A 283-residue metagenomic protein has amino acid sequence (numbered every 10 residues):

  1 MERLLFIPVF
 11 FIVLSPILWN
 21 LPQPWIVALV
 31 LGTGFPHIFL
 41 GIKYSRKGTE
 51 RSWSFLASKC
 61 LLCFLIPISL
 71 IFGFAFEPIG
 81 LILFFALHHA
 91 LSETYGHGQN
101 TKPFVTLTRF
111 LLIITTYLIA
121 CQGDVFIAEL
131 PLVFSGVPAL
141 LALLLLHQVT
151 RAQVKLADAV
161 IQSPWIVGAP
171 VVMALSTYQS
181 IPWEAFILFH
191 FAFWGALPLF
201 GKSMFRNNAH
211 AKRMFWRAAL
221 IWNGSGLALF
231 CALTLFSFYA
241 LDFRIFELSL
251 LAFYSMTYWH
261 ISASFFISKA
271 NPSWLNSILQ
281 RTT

Functional and structural regions predicted by a protein language model:
M1-F10: N-terminal membrane topogenic signal
L14-L18, K59-F74, F110-V125, W165-Y178 (+1 more regions): Hydrophobic alpha-helical transmembrane segments and adjacent interfacial helices in integral membrane proteins
L14-V27, Y239-A240: Short, hydrophobic transmembrane alpha-helix segments
W25-H37, A75-H89, E129-L141, S180-A196 (+1 more regions): Hydrophobic core segments of alpha-helical transmembrane domains in multi-pass membrane proteins
I38-K47, L87-Q99, L145-K155, S262-K269: C-terminal ends of transmembrane helices
K43, K47-A57, L65-F134: Membrane-interface helix-loop-helix junctions at boundaries between adjacent transmembrane segments
T106-L199, M204-N207: Generic multipass alpha-helical transmembrane bundles of integral membrane proteins
V172-T283: C-terminal transmembrane-bundle signature of multipass membrane proteins, characterized by strong activation on
